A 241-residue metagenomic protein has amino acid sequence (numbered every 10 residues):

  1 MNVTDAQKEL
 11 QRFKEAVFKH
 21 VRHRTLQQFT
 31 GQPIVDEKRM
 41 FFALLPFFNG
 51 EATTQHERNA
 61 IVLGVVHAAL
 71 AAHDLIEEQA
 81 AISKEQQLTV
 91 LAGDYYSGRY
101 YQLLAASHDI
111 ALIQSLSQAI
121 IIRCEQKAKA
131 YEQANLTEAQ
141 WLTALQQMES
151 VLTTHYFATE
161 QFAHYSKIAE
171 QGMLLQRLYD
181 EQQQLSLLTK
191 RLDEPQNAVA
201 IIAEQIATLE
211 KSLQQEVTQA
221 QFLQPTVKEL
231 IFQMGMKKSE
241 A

Functional and structural regions predicted by a protein language model:
M1-A241: All-alpha prenyltransferase/terpene-synthase fold signal
